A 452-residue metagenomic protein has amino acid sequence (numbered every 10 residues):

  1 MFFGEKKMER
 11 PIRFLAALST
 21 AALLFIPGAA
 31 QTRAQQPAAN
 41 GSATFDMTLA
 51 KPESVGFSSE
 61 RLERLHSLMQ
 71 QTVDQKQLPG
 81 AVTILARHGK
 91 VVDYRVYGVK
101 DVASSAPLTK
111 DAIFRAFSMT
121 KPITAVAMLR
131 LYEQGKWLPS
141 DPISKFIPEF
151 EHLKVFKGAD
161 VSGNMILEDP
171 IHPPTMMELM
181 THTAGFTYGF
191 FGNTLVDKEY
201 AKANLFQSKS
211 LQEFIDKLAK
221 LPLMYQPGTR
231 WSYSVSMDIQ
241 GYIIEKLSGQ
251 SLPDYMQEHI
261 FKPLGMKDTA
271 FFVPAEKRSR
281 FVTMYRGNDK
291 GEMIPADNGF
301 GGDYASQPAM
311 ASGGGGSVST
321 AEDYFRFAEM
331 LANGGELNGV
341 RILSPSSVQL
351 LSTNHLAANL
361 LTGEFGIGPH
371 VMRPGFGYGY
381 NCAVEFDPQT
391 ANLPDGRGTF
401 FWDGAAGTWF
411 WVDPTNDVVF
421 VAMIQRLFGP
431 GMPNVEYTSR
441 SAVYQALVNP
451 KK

Functional and structural regions predicted by a protein language model:
M1-P11: N-terminal secretory signal peptides that target proteins for export/translocation
A16-P27: Bacterial N-terminal signal peptides
F25-A38: Signal peptide processing junction and immediate N-terminal pro/mature segment of secreted/exported proteins
N40-D46, D101, P142, P148-D395: Short, surface-exposed loop or secondary-structure junction motifs that flank catalytic or metal-binding residues
A43-A116, K136-L138, H152-V161, P433 (+2 more regions): Short, conserved catalytic-motif segment at the N-terminal edge
E63-Q70, T83, G89, F114-I147 (+4 more regions): Active-site SXXK
T399, A406-V419: Short, surface-exposed beta-strand/loop micro-motifs that present aromatic residues
